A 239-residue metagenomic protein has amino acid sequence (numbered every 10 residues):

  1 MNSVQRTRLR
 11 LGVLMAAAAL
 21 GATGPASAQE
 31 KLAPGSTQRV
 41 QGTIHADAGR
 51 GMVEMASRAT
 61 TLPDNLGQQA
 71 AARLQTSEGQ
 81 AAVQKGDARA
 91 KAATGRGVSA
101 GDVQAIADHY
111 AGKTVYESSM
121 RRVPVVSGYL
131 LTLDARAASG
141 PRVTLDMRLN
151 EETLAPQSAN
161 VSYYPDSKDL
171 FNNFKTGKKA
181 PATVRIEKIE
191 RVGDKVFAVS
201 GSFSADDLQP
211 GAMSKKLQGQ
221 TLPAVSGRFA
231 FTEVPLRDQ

Functional and structural regions predicted by a protein language model:
N2-V13: Bacterial N-terminal signal peptides that target proteins for export
G12-A22: Bacterial N-terminal signal peptides
A28-Q239: An extracellular/secretory-lumen and virion-surface interaction module
